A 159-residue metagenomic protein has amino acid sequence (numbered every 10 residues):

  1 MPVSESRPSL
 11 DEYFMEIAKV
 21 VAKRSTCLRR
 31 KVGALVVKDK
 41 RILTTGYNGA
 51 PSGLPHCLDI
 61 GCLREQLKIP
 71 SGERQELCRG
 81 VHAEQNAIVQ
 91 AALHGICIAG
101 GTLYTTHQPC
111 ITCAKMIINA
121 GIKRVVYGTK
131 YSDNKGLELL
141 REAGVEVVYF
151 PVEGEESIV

Functional and structural regions predicted by a protein language model:
M1-V159: Zinc-dependent deaminase catalytic domain
